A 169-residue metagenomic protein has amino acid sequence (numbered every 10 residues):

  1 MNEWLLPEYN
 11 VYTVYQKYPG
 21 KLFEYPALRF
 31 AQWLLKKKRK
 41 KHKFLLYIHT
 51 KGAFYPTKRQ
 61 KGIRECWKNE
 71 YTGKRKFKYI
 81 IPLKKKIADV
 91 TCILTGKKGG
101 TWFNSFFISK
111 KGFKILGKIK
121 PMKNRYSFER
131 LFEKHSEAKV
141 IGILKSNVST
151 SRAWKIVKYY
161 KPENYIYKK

Functional and structural regions predicted by a protein language model:
M1-K169: ER/Golgi luminal nucleotide-sugar-dependent glycosyltransferases, focusing on the catalytic module
